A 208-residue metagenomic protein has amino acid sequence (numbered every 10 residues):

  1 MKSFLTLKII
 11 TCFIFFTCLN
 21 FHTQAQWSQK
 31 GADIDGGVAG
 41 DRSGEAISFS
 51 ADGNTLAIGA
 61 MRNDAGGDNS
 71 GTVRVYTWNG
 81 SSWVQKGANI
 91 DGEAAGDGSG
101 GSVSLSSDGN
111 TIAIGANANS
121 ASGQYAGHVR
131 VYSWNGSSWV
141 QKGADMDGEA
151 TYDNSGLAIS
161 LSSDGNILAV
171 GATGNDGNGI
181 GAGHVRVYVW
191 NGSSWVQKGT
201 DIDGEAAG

Functional and structural regions predicted by a protein language model:
M1-Q26: Bacterial Sec-dependent N-terminal signal peptides
T23-G208: Conserved beta-strand/short-helix segments that make up beta-rich extracellular adhesion/recognition modules
